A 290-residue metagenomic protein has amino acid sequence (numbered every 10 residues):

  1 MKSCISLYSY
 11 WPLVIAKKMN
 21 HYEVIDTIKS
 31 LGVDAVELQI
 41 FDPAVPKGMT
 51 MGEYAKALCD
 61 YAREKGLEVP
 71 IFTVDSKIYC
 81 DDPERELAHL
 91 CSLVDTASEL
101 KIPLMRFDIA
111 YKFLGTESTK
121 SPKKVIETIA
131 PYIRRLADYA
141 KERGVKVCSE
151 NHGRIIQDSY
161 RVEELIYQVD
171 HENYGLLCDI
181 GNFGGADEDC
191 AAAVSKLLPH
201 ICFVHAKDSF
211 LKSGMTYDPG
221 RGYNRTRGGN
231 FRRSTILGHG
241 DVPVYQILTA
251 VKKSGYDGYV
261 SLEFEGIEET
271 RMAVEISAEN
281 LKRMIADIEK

Functional and structural regions predicted by a protein language model:
M1-L104, K123-E127, K141, H171 (+4 more regions): N-terminal pre-domain/capping segments
K2-S3, A35-V36, F72, P131-D241: Acidic/histidine-rich catalytic cores of soluble enzymes
P12-K18, Q39-Y54, K77-E86, F113-S118 (+5 more regions): Acidic-and-aromatic substrate-binding clefts and catalytic sites of carbohydrate-active enzymes
Q39, D75, D108, K207 (+1 more regions): Conserved residues at the C-terminal ends of beta-strands
E99-T119, R143-H152, S261-L262: Active-site groove signature of glycoside hydrolases
G115-I133: Active-site cleft segment of glycoside hydrolase catalytic domains centered on the general acid/base Glu
H239-K253: A short, acidic, amphipathic alpha-helical segment used as a generic capping/interface helix at domain edges
G258-M284: C-terminal/domain-terminus segments
